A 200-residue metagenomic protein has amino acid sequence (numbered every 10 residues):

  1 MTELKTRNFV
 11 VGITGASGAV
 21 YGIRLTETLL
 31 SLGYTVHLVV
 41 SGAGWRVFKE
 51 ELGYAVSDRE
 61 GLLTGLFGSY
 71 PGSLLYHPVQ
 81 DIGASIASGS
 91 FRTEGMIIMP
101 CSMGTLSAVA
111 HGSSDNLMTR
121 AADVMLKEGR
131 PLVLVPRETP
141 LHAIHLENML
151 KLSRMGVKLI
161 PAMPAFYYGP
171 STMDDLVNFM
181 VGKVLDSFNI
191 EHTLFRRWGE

Functional and structural regions predicted by a protein language model:
T2-V133, T139-E200: A cross-family phosphate/adenosyl-ligand binding-site feature
